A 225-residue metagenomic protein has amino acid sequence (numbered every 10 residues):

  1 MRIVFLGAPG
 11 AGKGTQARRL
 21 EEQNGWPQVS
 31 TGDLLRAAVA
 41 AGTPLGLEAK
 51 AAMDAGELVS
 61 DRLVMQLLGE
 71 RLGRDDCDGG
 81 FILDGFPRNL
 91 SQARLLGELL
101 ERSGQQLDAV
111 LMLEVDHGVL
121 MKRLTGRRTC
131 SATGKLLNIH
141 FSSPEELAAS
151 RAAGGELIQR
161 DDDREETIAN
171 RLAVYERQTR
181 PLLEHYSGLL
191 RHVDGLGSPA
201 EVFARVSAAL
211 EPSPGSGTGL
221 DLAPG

Functional and structural regions predicted by a protein language model:
M1-G225: Glycine-rich phosphate-binding loop of ATP-dependent small-molecule kinases
